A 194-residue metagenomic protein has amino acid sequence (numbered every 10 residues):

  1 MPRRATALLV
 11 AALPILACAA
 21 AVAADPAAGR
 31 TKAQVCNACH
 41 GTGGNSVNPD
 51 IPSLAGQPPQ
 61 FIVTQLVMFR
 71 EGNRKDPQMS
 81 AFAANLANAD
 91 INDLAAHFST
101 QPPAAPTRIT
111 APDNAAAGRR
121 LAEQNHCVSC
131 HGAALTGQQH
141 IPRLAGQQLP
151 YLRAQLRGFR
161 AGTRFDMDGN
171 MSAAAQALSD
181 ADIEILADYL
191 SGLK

Functional and structural regions predicted by a protein language model:
M1-R4: N-terminal secretory signal peptides that target proteins for export/translocation
L9-A17: Bacterial N-terminal signal peptides
C18-A19, A24: N-terminal signal peptide c-region/cleavage motif recognized by signal peptidases
A24-G43, P106, T110-A133, Q148: Sequence/structural segment immediately N-terminal to covalent heme-attachment motifs in c-type and related
P26, R30, G44-K75, S80-N85 (+5 more regions): Gly/Gly-Pro-rich "capping" loops immediately C-terminal to redox-active cysteine motifs in periplasmic/lumenal
H40, R70, H131, R160 (+1 more regions): Protein kinase-like catalytic domain
A84-P106, P150, Q176-K194: C-terminal capping alpha-helices of c-type cytochrome domains
